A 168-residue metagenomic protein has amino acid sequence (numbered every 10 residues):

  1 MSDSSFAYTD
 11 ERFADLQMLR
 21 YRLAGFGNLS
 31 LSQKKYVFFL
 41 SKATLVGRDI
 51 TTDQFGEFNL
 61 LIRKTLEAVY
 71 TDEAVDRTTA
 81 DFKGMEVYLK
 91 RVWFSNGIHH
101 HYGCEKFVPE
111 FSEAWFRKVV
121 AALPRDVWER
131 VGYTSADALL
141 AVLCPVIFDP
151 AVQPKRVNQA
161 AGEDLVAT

Functional and structural regions predicted by a protein language model:
S2-T168: N-terminal helix-rich structural modules
